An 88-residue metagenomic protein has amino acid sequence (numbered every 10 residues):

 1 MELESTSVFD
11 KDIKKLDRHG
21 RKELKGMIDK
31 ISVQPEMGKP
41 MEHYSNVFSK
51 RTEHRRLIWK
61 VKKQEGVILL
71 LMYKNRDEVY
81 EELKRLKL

Functional and structural regions predicted by a protein language model:
M1-M27: Arg/Lys-rich, positively charged N-terminal/basic patches that mediate binding to nucleic acids
E2-E4, K22, T52-R56, K60-L88: Enriched for short, Lys/Arg-rich terminal
V8, E36, E78: Residue-level recognition of oxygen-bearing side chains
V8, N46, N75: Residues that form or immediately flank small-molecule/cofactor binding pockets and catalytic motifs
D10, V47-S49, I58: Short aromatic/hydrophobic contact patches that present stacked aromatics for nucleic-acid/ligand binding
D12, M27-K30, E82, L86: Residues that form generic nucleotide/phosphate-binding pockets
M27-R51: A short, surface-exposed loop/turn module that caps and links secondary-structure elements
